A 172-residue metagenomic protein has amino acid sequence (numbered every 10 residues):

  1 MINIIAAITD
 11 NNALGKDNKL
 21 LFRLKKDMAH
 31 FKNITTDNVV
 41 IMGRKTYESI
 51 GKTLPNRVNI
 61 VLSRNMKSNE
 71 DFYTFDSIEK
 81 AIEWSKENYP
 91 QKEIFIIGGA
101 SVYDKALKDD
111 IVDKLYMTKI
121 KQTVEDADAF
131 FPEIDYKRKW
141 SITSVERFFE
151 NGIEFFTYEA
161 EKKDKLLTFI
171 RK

Functional and structural regions predicted by a protein language model:
M1-K172: Enzymes that bind and transform nitrogen-containing heteroaromatic metabolites
